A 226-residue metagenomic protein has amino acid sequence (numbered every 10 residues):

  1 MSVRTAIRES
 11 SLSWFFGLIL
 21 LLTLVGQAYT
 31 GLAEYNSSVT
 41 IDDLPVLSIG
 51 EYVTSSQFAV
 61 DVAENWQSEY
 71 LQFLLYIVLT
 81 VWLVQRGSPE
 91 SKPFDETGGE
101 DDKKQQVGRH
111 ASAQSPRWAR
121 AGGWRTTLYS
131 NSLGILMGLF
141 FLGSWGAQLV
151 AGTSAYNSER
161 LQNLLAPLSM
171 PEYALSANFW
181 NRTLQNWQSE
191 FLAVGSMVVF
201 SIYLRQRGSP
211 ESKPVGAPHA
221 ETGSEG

Functional and structural regions predicted by a protein language model:
M1-R4, V46, S88-W124, G208-G226: Extramembrane terminal tails and long inter-domain/linker segments of multi-pass membrane proteins
S2-L21, A121-L139: Alpha-helical transmembrane segments and their helix-start/interface "positive-inside/aromatic belt" motifs in integral
L20-Y35, S144-Q148: Alpha-helical transmembrane segments of multi-pass membrane proteins
V25-E34, L79-P93: Transmembrane-helix bundle segments that line or gate the permeation/cavity pathway in multi-pass membrane proteins
Y29-L47, G152-L165: Interfacial/capping segments of alpha-helical transmembrane domains
D42-Y52, G98-G99, Q162-S176, A217-A220: Short, motif-level signal for alpha-helix interfacial/capping segments enriched in acidic residues and aromatics/proline
E51-Y52, S56-V84, P89, F141-N157 (+2 more regions): A structural feature that tracks compact, well-ordered secondary-structure segments with a strong bias toward
G108-V150, A155-Y156: Domain-level detector of nuclease and nuclease-like folds in predominantly extracellular/periplasmic contexts
